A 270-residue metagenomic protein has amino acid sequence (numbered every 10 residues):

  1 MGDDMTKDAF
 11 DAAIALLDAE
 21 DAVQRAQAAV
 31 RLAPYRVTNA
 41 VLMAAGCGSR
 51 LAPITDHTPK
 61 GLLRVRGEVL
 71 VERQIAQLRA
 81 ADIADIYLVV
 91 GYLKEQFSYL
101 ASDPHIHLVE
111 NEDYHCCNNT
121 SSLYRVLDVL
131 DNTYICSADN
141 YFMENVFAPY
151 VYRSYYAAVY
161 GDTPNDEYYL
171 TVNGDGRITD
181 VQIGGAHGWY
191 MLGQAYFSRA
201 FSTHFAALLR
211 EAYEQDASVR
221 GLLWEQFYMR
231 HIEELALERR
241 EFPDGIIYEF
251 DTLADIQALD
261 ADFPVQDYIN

Functional and structural regions predicted by a protein language model:
G2-L42, R50, R64, E68-N132: Conserved N-terminal catalytic core of the sugar/cofactor nucleotidyltransferase
D4-A40, Y190-N270: Conserved alpha/beta core of the MobA/IspD/sugar-nucleotide pyrophosphorylase nucleotidyltransferase superfamily
A44, V90, S137, V159: Short beta-strand/turn micro-motifs composed of small residues that flank or help shape donor/cofactor-binding pockets
G46, D139, T252: Active-site glycine-centered loops adjacent to acidic/histidine catalytic or metal-binding residues that shape
D56-K60: Short alpha-helical oligomerization interface
G61, H105-H107, R177, A236-E238: Conserved beta-strand segments of alpha/beta enzyme cores
N132-Y141: Short beta-strand-to-loop acidic/aromatic patch adjacent to the donor-nucleotide binding site
M143-S218: Conserved core of the sugar-phosphate nucleotidyltransferase
